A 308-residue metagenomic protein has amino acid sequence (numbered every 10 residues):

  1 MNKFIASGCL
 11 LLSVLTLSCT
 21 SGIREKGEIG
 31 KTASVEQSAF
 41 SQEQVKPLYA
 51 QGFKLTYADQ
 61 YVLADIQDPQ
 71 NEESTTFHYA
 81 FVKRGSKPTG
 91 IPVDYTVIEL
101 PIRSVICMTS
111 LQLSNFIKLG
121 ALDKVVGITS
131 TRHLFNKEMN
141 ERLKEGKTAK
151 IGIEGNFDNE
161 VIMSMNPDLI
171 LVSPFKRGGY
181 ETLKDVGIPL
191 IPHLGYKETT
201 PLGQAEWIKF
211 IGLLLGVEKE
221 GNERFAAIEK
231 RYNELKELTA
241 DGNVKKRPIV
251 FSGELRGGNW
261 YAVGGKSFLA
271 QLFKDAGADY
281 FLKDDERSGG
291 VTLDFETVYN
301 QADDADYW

Functional and structural regions predicted by a protein language model:
M1-G8: Bacterial N-terminal signal peptides that target proteins for export
L15-S18: C-terminal motif of bacterial Sec signal peptides marking the signal peptidase cleavage site
T20-I23: Bacterial signal peptide processing site
D65, N71-M163: A short, structured surface patch at a secondary-structure boundary
E99-I102, S110-F116, N159, Y180 (+6 more regions): Extracytoplasmic/secreted envelope proteins and their assembly/folding machinery, especially bacterial periplasmic
T148-I153, N159-F175, I188, F295-W308: Proline-aspartate-enriched helix->loop->beta-strand connector
D158, L169-N259, K283-D284: Extracytoplasmic substrate-binding proteins
E237-W308: Flexible, glycine-rich surface segments
